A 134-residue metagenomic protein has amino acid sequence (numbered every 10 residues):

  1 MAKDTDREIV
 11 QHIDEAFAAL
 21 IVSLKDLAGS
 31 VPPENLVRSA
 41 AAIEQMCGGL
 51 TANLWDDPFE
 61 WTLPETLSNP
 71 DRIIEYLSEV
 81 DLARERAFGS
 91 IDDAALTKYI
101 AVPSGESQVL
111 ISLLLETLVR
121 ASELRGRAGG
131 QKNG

Functional and structural regions predicted by a protein language model:
M1-I9, G29, L63-T66, R72: Short, charged, low-complexity loops and linkers
R7-W61, V102-G134: Short, contiguous alpha-helical
E65-A101, Q108-R127: Acidic/histidine-rich alpha-helical segments that form the ligand environment of transition-metal centers
